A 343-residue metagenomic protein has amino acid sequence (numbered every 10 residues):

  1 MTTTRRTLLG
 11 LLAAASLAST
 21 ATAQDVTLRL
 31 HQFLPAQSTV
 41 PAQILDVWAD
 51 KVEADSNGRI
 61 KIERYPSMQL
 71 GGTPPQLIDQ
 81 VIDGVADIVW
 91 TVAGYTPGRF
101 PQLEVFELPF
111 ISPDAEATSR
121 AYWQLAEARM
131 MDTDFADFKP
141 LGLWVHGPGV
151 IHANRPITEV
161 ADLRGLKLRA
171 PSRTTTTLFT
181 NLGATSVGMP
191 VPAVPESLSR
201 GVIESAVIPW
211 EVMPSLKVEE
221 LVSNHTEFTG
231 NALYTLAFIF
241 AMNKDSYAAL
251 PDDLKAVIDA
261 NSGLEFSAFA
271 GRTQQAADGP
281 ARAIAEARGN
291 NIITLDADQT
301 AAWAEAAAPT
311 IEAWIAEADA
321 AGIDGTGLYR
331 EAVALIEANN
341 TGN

Functional and structural regions predicted by a protein language model:
M1-T4, L17: Low-complexity intrinsically disordered segments
T2, L9-A13, Q24-A117, A126-A128 (+1 more regions): N-terminal secretory/targeting leader peptides
S19-A23: Sec/Tat signal peptide C-region and signal peptidase I cleavage site
